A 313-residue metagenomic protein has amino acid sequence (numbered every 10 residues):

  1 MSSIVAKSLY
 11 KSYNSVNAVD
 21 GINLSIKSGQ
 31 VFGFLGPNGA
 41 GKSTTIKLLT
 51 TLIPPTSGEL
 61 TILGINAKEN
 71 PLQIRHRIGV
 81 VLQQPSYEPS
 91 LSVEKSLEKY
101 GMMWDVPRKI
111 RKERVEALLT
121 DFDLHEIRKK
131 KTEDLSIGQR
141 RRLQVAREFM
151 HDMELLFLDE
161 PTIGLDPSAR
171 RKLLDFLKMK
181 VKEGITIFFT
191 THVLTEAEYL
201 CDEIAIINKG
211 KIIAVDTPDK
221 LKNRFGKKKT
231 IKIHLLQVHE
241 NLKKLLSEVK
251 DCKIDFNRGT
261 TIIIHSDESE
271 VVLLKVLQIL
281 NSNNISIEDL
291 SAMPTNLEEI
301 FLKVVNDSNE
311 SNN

Functional and structural regions predicted by a protein language model:
M1-Y10, D307-N313: ABC-family P-loop ATPase nucleotide-binding domain
I4-A6, K11-N208, A214: ABC transporter nucleotide-binding domains
K7-L9, C252-D255, L290: Generic beta-strand hydrophobic packing signal
S28, E126, L235-Q237, S266-E268 (+1 more regions): Non-catalytic surface loops within mature trypsin-like serine protease
G79, S96, D105, D123 (+4 more regions): A generic structural signal for secondary-structure junctions that act as hinges or helix/strand caps at the edges
D175-D267: ABC transporter nucleotide-binding domain
E268-N313: C-terminal coupling/interaction segments
